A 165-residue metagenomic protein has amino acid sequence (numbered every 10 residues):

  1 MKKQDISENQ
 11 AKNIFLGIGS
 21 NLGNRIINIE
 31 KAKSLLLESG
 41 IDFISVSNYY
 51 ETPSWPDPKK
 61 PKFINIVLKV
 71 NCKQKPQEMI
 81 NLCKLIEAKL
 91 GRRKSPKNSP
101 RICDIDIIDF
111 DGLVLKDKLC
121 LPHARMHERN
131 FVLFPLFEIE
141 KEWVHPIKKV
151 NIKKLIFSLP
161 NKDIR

Functional and structural regions predicted by a protein language model:
K2-L16, L22-S95, D111-G112: Nucleotide and nucleotide-moiety/phosphate-recognizing core
N13-F15, G19, F131, H145: Short glycine- and Lys/Arg-enriched binding-loop motifs that mark or flank ligand-binding interfaces
S45, S54-F63, Q74-N81, L85-R165: Flexible, gly/pro- and Lys/Arg-enriched active-site loops
